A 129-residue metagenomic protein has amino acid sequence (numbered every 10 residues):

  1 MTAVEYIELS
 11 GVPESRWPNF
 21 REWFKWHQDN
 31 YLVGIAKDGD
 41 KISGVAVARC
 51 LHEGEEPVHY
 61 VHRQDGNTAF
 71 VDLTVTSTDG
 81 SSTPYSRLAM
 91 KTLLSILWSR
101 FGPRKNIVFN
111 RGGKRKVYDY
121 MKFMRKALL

Functional and structural regions predicted by a protein language model:
M1-K25: Short amphipathic alpha-helix that is part of the acyltransferase structural core
E5-S10, L32-D40, Q64-A69: A broad, low-specificity signal for short, low-complexity segments enriched in glycine/proline and polar/charged
P13, A36, K41, A46 (+2 more regions): Compositionally biased, intrinsically disordered low-complexity regions
R16-W17, N30, L51-H59, A89-M90: Short amphipathic alpha-helical surface micro-motifs
P18, E22-D29, S95, S99: Polar/charged alpha-helical tracts
E22-G44, R49-H52: A short helix-loop-beta-strand connector motif used in the catalytic cores of GNAT acetyltransferases and, in some
E56-R125: Acyl-donor binding region in acyl/amide transferases
L128-L129: Short intrinsically disordered terminal tails
